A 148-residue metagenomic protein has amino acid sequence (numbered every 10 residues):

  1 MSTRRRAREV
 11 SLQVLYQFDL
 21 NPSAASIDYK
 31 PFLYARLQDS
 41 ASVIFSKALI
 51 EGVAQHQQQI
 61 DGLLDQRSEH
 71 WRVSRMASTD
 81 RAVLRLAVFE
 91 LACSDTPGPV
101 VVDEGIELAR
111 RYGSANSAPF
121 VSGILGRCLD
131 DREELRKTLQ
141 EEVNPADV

Functional and structural regions predicted by a protein language model:
M1-V148: N-terminal interaction/assembly modules
